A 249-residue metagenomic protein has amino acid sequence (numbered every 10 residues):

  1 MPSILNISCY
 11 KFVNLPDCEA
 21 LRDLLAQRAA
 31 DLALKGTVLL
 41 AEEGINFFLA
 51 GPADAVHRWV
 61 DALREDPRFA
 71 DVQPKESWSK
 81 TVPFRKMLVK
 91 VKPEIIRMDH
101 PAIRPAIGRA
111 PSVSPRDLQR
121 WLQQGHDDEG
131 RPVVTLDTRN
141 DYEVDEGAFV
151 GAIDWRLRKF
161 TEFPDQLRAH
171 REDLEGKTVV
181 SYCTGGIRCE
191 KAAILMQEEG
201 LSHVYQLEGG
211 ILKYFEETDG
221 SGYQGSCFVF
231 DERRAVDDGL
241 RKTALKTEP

Functional and structural regions predicted by a protein language model:
P2-P111, G130-V133, R139-V179, I187-P249: Rhodanese-like catalytic fold shared by cysteine-dependent sulfurtransferases and DSP/PTP-type phosphatases
P111-L118: Classical nucleotidyltransferase
R120-G130: A short acidic-Thr-Gly-centered motif at the start of a beta-strand
Y182: Short, surface-exposed ligand- or partner-binding patches at beta-edge/loop junctions that are enriched in aromatics
